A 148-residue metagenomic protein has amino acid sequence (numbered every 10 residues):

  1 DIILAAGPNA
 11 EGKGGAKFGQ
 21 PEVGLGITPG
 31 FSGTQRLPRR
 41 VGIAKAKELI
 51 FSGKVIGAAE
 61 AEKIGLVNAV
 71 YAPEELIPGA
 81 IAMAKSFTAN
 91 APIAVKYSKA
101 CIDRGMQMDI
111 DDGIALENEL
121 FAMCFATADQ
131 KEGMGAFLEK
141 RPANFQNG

Functional and structural regions predicted by a protein language model:
D1-F51, K63-I64, G79-K85: CoA-thioester-processing core
L4-A16, A58, V67-A115, E119-A122 (+2 more regions): C-terminal long alpha-helix characteristic of the crotonase
G33-R36, K45, Y97, E117-L120 (+1 more regions): Hydrophobic alpha-helical segments typical of transmembrane helices and their membrane-interface/capping positions
L37, A61, S98, F137: Terminal peptide-recognition signature
G53-E60: Acidic, divalent-metal-coordinating active-site segment for phosphoryl/phosphodiester hydrolysis, typified by short
I64-G65, K140: Structural motif
E132-N147: K/E-rich alpha-helical interaction surfaces of small helical-bundle regulatory domains
